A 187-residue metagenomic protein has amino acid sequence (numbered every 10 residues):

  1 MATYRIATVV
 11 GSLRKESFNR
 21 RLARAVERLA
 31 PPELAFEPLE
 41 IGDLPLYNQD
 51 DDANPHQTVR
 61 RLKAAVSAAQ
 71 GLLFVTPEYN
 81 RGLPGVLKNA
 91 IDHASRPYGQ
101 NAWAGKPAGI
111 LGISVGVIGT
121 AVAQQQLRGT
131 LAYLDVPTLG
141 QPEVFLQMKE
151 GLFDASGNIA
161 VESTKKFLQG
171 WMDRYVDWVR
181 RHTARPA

Functional and structural regions predicted by a protein language model:
A2, P137-A187: Glycine-rich phosphate/pyrophosphate-binding loop and the adjoining helix
A2-P32: N-terminal beta1-alpha1 ligand-phosphate binding loop
K15-F18, Y47, G82-L83, G119-T120: Secondary-structure boundary/capping motif
P31-E37, P137: A generic structural motif
I41-T58, F153: N-terminal beta-loop-helix "entrance" segment that forms/cooperates in small-molecule cofactor or anionic ligand
N54-D135: Helix-loop-strand module that forms the ligand-binding subsite of alpha/beta enzymes
